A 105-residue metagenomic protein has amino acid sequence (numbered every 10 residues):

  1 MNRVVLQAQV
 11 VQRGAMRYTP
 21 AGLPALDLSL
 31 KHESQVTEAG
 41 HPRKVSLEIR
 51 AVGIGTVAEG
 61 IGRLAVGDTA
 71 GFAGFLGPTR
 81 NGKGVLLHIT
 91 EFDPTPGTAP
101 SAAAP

Functional and structural regions predicted by a protein language model:
M1-P105: Single-stranded nucleic acid-binding surfaces, predominantly the OB-fold ssDNA-binding core
